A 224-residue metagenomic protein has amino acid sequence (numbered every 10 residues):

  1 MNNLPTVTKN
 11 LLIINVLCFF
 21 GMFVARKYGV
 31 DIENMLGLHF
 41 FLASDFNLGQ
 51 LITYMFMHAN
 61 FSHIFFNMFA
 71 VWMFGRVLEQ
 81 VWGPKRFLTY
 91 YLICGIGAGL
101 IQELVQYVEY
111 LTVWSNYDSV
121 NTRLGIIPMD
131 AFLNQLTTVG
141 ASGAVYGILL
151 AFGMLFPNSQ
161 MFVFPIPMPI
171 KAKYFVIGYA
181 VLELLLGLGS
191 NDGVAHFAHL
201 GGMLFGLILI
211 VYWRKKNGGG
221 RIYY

Functional and structural regions predicted by a protein language model:
M1-Y224: A detector for small-residue-rich transmembrane helices and their helix-helix packing motifs
